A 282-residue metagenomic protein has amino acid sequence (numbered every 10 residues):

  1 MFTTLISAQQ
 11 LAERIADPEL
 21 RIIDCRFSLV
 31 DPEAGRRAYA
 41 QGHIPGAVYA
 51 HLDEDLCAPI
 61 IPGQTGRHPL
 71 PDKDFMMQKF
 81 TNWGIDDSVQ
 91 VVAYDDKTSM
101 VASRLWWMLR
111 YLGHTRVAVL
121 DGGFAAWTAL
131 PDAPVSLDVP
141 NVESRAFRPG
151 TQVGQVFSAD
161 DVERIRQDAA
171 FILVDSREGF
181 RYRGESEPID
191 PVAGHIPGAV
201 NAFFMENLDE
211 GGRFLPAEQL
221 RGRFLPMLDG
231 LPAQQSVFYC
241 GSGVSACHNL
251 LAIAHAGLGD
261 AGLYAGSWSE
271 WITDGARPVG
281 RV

Functional and structural regions predicted by a protein language model:
M1-V282: Cytosolic catalytic domains that perform sulfur/thiol-centered chemistry
